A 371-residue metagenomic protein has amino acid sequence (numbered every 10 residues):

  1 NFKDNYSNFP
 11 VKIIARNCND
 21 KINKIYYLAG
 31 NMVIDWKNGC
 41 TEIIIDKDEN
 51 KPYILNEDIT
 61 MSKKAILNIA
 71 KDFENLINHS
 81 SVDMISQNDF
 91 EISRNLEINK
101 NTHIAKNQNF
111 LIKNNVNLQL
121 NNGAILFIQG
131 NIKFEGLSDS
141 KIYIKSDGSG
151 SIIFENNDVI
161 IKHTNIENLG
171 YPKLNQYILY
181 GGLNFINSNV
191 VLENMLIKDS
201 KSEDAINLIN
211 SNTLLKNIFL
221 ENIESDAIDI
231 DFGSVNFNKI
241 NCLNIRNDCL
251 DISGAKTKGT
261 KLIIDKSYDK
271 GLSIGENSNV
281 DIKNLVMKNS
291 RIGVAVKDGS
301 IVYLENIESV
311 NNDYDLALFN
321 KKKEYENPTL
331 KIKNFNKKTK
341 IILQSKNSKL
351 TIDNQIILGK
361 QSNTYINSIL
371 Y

Functional and structural regions predicted by a protein language model:
D4-N114, Q119-Y371: Extracellular beta-rich repeat passengers
